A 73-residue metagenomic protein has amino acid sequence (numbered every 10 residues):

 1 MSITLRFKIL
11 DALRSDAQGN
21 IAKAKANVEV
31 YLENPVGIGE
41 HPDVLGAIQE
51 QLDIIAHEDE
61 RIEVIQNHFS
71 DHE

Functional and structural regions predicted by a protein language model:
S2-E73: Extended, charge-rich alpha-helical interface modules
